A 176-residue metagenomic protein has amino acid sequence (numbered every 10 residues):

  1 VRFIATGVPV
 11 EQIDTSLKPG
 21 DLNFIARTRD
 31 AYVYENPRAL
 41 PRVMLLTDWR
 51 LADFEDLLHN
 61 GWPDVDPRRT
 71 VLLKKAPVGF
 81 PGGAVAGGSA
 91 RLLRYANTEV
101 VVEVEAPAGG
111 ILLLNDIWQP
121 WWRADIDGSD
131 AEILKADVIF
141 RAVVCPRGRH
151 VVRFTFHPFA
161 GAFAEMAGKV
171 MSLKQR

Functional and structural regions predicted by a protein language model:
V1-R176: Flexible, solvent-exposed extracytoplasmic
